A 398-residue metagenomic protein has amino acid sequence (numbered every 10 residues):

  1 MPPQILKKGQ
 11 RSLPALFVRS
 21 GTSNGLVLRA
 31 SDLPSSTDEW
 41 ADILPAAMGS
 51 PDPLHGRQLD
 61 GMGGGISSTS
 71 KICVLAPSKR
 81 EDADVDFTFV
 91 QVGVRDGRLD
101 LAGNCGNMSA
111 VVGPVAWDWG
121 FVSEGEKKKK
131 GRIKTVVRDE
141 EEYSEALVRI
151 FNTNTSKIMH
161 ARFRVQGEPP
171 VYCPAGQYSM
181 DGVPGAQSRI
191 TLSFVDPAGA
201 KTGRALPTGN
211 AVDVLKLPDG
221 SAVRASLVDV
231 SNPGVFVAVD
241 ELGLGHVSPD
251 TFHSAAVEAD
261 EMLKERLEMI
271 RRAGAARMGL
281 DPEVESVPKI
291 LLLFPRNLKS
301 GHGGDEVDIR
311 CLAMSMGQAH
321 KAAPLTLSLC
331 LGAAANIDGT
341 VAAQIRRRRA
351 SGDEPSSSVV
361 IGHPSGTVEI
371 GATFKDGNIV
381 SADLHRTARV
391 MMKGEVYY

Functional and structural regions predicted by a protein language model:
P2-Y398: A glycine-rich beta-to-alpha transition motif near the start of alpha/beta enzyme domains, typified by
